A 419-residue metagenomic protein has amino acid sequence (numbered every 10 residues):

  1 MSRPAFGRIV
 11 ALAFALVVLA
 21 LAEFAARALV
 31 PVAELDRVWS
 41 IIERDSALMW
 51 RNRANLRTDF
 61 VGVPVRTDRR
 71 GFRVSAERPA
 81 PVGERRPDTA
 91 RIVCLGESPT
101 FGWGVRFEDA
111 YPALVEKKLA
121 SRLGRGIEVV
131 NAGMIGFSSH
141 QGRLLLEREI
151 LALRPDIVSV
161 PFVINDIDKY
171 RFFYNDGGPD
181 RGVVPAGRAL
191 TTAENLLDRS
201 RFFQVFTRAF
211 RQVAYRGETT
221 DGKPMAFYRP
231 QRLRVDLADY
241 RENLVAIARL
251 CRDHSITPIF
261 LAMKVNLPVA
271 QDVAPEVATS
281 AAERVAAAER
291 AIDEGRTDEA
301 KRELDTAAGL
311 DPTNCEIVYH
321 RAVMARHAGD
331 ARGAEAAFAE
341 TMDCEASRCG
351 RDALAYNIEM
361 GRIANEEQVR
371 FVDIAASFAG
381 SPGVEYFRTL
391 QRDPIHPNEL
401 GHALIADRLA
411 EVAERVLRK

Functional and structural regions predicted by a protein language model:
V10-A25: Hydrophobic membrane-insertion alpha-helices, especially the h-region of bacterial N-terminal signal peptides
F24-R37, V269-A270: Helix-to-loop transition at the C-terminal end of transmembrane segments
V32-K118, R122-L123, S381: Membrane/wall-proximal cationic-aromatic binding patches
T89-A90, G124-E128, L153-V158, R252-I259 (+2 more regions): Loop/turn elements at helix/coil->beta-strand transitions in domains of secreted/extracellular proteins
R91-C94, K118, L123-L153, I157-R208: Internal alpha/beta domain cores that form substrate/cofactor-binding pockets in large enzymes and binding proteins
A110-R125, I157, A246, L250 (+1 more regions): A short, Lys/Arg-enriched amphipathic alpha-helix followed by its capping loop at the start of a domain
S139, R143, L237, R241 (+2 more regions): Short, amphipathic alpha-helical "lid/cap" segments that border enzyme active or binding sites
V163-R362, E366-E367, I374-Q391: Serine-dependent acyl-ester chemistry module
